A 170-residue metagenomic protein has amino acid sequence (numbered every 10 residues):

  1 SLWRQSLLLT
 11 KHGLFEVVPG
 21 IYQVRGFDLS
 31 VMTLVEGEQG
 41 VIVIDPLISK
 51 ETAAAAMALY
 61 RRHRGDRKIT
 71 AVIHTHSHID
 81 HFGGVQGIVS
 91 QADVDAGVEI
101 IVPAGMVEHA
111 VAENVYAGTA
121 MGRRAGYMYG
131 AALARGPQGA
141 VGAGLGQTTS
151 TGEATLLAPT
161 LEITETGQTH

Functional and structural regions predicted by a protein language model:
R4-P19, R25-G26, G139-H170: Alpha-helix-centered segments that form part of catalytic cores
L7-R67: Conserved beta-strand hairpin/beta-sheet module of binuclear metal-dependent hydrolase folds, prominently
V41, I100-I101, H170: Bulky hydrophobic/aromatic packing residues
T52-A53, A58-P159, I163-T164: Active-site HxH/HxHxD metal-binding segment of metal-dependent hydrolases
